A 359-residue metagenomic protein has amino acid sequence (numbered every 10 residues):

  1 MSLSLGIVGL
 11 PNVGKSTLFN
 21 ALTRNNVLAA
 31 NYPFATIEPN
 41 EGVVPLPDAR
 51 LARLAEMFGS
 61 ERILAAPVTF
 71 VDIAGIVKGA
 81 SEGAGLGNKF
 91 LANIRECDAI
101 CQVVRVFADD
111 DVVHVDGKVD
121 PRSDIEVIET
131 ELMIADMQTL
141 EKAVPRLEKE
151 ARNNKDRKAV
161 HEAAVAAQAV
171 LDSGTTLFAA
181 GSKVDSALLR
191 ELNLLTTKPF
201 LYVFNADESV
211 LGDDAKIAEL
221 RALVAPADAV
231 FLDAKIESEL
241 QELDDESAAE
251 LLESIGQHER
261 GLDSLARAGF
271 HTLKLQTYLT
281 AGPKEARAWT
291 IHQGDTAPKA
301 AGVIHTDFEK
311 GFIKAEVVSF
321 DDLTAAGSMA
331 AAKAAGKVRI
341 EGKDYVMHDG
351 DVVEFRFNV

Functional and structural regions predicted by a protein language model:
M1-A84, N88-D111: Conserved G1/Walker A P-loop phosphate-binding module
S2-V8, V13, F19, R146-H348 (+1 more regions): C-terminal-of-GTPase-core extension/linker across diverse P-loop GTPases
L22-Y32, P39-E41, L46-A49, R53 (+15 more regions): Residue-level signal for pocket-adjacent positions within structured domains
R24, E56, A92, E96 (+4 more regions): Short, intrinsically disordered, mixed-charge
F34, D48-L51, L64-F70, A84-C97 (+9 more regions): Amphipathic alpha-helical transducer elements in NTP-driven molecular machines
T36, L86-G87, G117-D120, A218-R221: Glycine-rich, phosphate-binding/catalytic loops in enzymes
G42-P47, A74-A84, R95-R157, V170-K183 (+1 more regions): Conserved Switch II/interswitch segment of TRAFAC-class P-loop GTPases
